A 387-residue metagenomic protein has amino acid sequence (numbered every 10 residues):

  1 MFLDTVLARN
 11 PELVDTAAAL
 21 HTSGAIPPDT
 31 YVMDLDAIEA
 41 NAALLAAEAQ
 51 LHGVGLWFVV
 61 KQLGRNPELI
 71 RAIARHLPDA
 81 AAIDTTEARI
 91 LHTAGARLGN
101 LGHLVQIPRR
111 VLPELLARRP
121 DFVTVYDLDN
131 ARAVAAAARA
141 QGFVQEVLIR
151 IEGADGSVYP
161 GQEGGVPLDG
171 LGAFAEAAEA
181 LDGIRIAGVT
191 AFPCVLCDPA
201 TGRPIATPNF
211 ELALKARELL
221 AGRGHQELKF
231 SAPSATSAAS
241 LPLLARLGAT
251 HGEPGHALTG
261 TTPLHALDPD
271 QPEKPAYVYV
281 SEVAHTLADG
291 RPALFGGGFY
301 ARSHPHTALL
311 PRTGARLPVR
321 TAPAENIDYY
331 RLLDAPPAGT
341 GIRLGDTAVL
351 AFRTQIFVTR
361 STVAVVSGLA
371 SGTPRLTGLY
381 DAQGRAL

Functional and structural regions predicted by a protein language model:
M1-I107, V111, Q383-L387: A charged N-terminal "starter" segment
H21, H52-G53, I70, Q141 (+5 more regions): Hydrophobic/basic alpha-helical segments enriched in Actinobacteria
T22-D34, A117-V123, V158-G165, A200-T207 (+1 more regions): Glycine-rich tight-turn/loop motif centered on a GG-T
L45, V134, A213-A216: Aromatic/hydrophobic pocket-lining residues that form π-stacking "cages" and hydrophobic walls in ligand
W57-A191, V195-C197: Active-site-proximal beta-alpha core segment in soluble small-molecule metabolic enzymes
G153-D268: Active-site loop/helix belt of alpha/beta enzymes
T236-R316: Active-site loop ensemble at the mouth of alpha/beta enzyme cores that anchors a bound cofactor
G290-L387: C-terminal accessory subdomain/extension
